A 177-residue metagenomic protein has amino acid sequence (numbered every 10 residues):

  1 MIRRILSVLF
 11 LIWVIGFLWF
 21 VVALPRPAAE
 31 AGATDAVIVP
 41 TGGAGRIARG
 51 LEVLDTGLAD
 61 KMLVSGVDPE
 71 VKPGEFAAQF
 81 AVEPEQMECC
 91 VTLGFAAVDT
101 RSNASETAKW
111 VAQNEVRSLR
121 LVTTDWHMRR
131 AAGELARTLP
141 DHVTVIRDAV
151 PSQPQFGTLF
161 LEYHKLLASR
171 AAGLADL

Functional and structural regions predicted by a protein language model:
R3-F20: Hydrophobic membrane-insertion alpha-helices, especially the h-region of bacterial N-terminal signal peptides
V22-F160: A structural signal for short, hydrophobic/glycine-enriched beta-strand patches
T158-L177: A transmembrane-helix-recognition feature enriched in membrane-embedded lipid enzymes and envelope glyco-/phospholipid
